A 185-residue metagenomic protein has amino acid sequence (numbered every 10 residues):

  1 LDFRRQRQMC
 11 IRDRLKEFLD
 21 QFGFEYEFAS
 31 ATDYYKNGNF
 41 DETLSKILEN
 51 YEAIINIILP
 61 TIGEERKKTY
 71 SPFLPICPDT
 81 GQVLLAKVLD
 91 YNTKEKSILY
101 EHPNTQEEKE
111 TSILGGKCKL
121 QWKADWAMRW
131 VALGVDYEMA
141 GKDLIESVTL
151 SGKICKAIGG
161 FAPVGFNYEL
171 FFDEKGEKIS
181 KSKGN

Functional and structural regions predicted by a protein language model:
L1-F3, R7-C10: Single conserved hydrophobic/aromatic residue that forms the stacking wall/gate of nucleotide- or nucleobase-binding
F3, F22-E25, I158-A162: Structural alpha-beta junctions
M9-C10, F28, G165: Generic preference for hydrophobic
C10, A31, V135-E138: Short coil/turn segments at secondary-structure junctions
I11-F18, T43, S147-L150, I154: Alpha-helical packing segments of well-folded alpha/beta enzyme cores
R14-I76: A broadly conserved sequence feature marking short terminus-proximal activation segments in nucleic acid-centric
N50-A53, P60-N185: Alpha-helical recognition segments enriched in aromatics with Gly/Pro capping that present substrate-recognition
